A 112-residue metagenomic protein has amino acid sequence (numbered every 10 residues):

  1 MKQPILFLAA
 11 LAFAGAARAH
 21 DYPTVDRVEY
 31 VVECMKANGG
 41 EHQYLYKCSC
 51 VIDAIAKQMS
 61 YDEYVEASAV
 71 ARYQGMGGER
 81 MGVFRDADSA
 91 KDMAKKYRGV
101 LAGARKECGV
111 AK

Functional and structural regions predicted by a protein language model:
K2-A10: Sec-dependent signal peptide recognition, specifically the positively charged N-region followed immediately by
F7-L8, M35, S49, E107-V110: Generic hydrophobic/packing signal
A9-A10, C34, A54, G103: Enrichment for repetitive, rod-forming helical segments
A14-A16: N-terminal signal peptide c-region/cleavage motif recognized by signal peptidases
Y22-M76: Short N-proximal segments of mature Sec-exported proteins
I55-K112: Compact alpha-helical subdomains of small soluble proteins
